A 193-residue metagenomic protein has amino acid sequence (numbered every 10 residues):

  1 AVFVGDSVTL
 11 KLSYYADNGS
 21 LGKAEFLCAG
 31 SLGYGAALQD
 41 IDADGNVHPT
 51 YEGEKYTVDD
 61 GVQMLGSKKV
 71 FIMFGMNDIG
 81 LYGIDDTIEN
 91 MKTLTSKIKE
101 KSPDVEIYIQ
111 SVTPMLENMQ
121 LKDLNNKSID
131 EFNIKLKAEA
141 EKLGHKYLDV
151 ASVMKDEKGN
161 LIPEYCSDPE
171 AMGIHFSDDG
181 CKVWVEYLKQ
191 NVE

Functional and structural regions predicted by a protein language model:
V2-E89: Conserved SGNH/GDSL esterase-like catalytic core that processes O-acyl groups on lipids and polysaccharides
F3, Y108-I109, Y147-D149: A structural signal for short, well-ordered beta-strand segments and their strand-loop junctions that often border
L21-K23, G66-V70, S102-I107, K142-K146: Loop/turn elements at helix/coil->beta-strand transitions in domains of secreted/extracellular proteins
V62, I98-K99, A140: N-terminal cationic-hydrophobic initiation segments that often serve targeting/anchoring roles
M73-N77, S96-E131: Active-site segments of SGNH/GDSL-like serine hydrolases that catalyze O-acetyl group transfer/hydrolysis on lipids
D85-L94, I129-F132: Charged helix-capping and loop-helix junction motifs
M91-L94, I98, K135-L136, L188: Hydrophobic alpha-helical packing residues
P114-E193: Catalytic His-Asp segment of secreted/periplasmic serine-dependent ester chemistry enzymes
